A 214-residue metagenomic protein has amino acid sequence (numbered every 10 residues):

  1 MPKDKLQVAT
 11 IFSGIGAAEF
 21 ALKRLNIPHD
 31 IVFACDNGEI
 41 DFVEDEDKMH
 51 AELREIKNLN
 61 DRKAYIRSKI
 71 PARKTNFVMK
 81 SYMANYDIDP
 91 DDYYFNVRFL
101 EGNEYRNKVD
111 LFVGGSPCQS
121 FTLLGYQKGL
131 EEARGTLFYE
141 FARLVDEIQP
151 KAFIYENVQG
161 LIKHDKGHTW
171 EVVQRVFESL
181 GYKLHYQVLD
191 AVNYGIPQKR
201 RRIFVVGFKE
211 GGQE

Functional and structural regions predicted by a protein language model:
M1-L6: Extreme N-terminus of proteins, especially the signal/transit-peptide cleavage junction and the first residues
Q7-A9, D110: Conserved beta-strand elements of the Class I
I11-I15: Class I SAM-dependent methyltransferase "Motif I" SAM/SAH-binding loop
L22, D36, E156-Q159: Short strand-turn motif at the edge of the Rossmann-like AdoMet-binding core
R24-E104: Glycine-rich phosphate-binding loop and adjoining beta1-alpha1-beta2 segment of Rossmann-like nucleotide-binding folds
F42-E44, S116-L124: Short acidic/His/Gly/Ser-rich catalytic and metal-binding motifs that mark active-site loops of diverse hydrolases
L100-L111, F121-E214: Class I S-adenosyl-L-methionine
